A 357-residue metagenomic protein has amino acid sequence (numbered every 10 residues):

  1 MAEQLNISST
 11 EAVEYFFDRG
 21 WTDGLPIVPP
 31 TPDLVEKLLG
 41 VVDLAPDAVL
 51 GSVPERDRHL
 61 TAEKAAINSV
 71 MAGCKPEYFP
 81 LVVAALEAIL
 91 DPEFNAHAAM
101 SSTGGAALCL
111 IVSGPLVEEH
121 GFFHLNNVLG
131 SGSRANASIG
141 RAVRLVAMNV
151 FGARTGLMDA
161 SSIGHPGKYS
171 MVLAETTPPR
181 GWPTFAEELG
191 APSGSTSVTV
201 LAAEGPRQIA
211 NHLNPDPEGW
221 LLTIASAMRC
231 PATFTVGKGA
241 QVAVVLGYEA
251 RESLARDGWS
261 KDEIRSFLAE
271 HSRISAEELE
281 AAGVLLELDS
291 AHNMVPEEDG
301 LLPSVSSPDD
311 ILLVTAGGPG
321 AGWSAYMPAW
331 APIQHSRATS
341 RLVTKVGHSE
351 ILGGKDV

Functional and structural regions predicted by a protein language model:
M1-V357: Non-transmembrane, aqueous-exposed alpha-helical and coiled segments at domain scale
